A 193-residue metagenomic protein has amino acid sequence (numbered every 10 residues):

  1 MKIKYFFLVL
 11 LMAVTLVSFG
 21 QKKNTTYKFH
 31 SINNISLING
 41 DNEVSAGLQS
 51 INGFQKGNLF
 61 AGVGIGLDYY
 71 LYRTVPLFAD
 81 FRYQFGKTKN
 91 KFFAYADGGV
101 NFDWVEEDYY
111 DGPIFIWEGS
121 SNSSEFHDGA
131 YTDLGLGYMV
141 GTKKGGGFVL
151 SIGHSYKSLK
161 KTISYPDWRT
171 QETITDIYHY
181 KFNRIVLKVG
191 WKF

Functional and structural regions predicted by a protein language model:
M1-Y5, Q21: Positively charged n-region of N-terminal signal peptides that target proteins for export
Y5-V14: Sec-dependent N-terminal signal peptides
L16-G20: Sec/Tat signal peptide C-region and signal peptidase I cleavage site
T25, G40-N42, G53, D68-R73 (+2 more regions): Replace "Gram-negative outer membrane beta-barrel proteins" with "bacterial and organellar outer membrane beta-barrel
Y27-N39, N58-L71, A94-A96: Transmembrane beta-strand segments that form the barrel wall of outer-membrane beta-barrel proteins
I32-I35, V63, F115-S121, R169-I174: Extracytoplasmic loops and strand-loop junctions of Gram-negative outer membrane beta-barrel proteins
L67-P166: Outer-membrane beta-barrel translocator/channel fold
Y180-F193: Outer-membrane beta-barrel "beta-signal"
